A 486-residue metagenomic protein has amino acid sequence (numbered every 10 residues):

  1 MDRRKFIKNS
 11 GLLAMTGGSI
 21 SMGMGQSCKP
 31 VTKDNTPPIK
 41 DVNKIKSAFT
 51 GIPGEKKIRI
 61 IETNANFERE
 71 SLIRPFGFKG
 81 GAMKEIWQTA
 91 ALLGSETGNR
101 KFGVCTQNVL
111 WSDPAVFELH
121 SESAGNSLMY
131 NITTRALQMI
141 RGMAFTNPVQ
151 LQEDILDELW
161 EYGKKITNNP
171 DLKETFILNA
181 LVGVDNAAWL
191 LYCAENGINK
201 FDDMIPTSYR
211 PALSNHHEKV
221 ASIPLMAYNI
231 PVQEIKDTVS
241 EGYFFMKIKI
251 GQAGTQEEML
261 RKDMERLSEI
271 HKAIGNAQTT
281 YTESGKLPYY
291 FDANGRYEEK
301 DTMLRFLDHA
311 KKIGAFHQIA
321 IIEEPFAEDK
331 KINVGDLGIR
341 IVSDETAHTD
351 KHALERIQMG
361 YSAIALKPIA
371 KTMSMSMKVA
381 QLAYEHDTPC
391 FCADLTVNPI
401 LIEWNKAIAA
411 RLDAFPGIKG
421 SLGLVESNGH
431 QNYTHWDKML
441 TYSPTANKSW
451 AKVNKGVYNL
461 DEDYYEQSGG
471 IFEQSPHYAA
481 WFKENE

Functional and structural regions predicted by a protein language model:
K5-S27: N-terminal export signals
D41-L92: Short, Gly/Pro- and small/polar-rich lid/capping loops
N43, A48-T50, T396-E486: Flexible C-terminal active-site loop/helix
A91, G98, V184, G197 (+1 more regions): Conserved, mostly hydrophobic/aromatic
K101-N196: Metal- or metallocofactor-binding catalytic centers and their adjacent structured scaffolds across diverse enzyme
E218-V232: Active-site mouth loops of central-metabolism enzymes
Y228-V239, H348-E355: Short, acidic/polar
A253-T396, I400-E403: Catalytic core of soluble alpha/beta enzymes
